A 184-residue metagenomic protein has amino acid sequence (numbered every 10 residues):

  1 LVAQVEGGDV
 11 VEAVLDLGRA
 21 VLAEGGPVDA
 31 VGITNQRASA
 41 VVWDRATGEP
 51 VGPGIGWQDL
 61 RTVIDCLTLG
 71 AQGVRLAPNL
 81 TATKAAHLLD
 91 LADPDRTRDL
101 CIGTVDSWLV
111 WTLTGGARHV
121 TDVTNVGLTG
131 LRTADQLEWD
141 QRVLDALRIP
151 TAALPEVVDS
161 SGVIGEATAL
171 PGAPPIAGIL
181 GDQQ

Functional and structural regions predicted by a protein language model:
L1-V51, R98-D99, D159, G172-G178: N-terminal glycine/serine-rich phosphate-binding loop of ATP-dependent small-molecule kinases, especially carbohydrate
G7-V10, V14, T62, T81 (+1 more regions): Conserved donor sugar-nucleotide recognition element shared by glycan-biosynthetic enzymes
S39, G48, T62, V110 (+1 more regions): Surface-exposed, flexible loop/turn segments at secondary-structure boundaries
D59: Carbohydrate-associated surface elements
I64-T68: Pocket-flanking alpha-helical
Q72-Q183: Gly/Ser/Thr-rich active-site cleft segment
